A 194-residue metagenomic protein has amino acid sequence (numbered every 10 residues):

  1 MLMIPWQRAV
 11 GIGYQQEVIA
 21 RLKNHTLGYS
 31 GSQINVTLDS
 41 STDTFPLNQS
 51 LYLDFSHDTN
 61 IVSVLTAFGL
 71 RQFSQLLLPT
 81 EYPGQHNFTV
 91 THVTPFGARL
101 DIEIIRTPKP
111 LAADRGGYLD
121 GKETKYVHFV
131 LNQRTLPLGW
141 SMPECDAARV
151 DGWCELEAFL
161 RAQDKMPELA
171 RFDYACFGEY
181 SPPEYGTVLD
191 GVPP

Functional and structural regions predicted by a protein language model:
M1-P194: Non-catalytic terminal regions with compositionally biased, polar/charged low complexity
